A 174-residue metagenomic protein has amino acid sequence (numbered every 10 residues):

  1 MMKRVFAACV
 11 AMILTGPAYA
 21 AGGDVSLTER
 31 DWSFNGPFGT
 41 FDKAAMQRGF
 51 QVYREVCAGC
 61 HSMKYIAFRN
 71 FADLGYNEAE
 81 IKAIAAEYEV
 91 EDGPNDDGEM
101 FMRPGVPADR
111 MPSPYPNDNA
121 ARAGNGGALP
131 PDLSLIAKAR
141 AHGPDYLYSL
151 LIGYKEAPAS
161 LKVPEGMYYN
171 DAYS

Functional and structural regions predicted by a protein language model:
M1-T40: Post-cleavage N-terminal segment of exported redox proteins
S26-Q51, S62-I81: Electrostatic cytochrome c docking/interface patches
S26-T28, G105, G127, S174: A short, polar/charged loop/turn motif at coil->beta-strand junctions and beta-hairpin connectors
G39-M46, F50, A123-G126, R140-P144: Solvent-exposed, acidic/flexible segments
Q51-S62, P112-P116, L129-K138, Y146-S149: C-type cytochrome heme c attachment motif
V56-F68, Y154-P158: A generic secondary-structure signal for well-formed alpha-helical elements
F71-G124, A128-P130: Structured domain cores in non-transmembrane regions
P144-S174: Extracytoplasmic/lumenal ectodomains and periplasmic regions of secretory and membrane proteins
